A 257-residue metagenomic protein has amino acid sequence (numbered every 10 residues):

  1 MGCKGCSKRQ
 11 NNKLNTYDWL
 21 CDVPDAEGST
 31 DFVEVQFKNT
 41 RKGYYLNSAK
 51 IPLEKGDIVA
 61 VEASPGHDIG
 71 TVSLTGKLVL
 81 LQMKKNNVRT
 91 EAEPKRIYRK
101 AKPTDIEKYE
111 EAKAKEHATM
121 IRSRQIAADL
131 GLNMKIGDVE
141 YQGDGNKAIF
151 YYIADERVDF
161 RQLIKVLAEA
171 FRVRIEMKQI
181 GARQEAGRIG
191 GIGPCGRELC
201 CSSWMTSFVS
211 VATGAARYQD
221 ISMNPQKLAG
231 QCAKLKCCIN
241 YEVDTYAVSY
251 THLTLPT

Functional and structural regions predicted by a protein language model:
G2-S222: Acidic-enriched and Gly/Ser
D68-T71, A233, L255: Generic hydrophobic/packing signal
M205-P225, A229, A233-K234, N240-Y250: Ferredoxin-type iron-sulfur electron-transfer modules in oxidoreductases and energy-metabolism complexes
T251-T257: Conserved small/polar residues in nucleotide/adenosyl-binding loops
